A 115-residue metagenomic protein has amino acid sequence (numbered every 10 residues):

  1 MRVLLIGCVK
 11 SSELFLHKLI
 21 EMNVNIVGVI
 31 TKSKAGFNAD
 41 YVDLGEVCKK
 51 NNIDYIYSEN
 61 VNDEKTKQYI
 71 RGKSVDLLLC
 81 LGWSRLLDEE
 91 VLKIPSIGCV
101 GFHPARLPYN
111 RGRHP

Functional and structural regions predicted by a protein language model:
M1-P115: One-carbon transfer enzymes
